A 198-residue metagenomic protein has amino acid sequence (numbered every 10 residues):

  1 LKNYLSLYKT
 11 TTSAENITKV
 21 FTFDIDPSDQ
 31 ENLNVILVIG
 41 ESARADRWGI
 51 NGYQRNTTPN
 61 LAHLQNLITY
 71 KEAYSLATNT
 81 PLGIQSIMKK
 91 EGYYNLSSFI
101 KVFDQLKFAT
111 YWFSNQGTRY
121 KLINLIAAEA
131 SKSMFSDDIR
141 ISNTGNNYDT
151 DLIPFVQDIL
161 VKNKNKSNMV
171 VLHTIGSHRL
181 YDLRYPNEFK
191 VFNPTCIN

Functional and structural regions predicted by a protein language model:
L1-L37, S42-I197: Active-site-proximal alpha/beta segments of enzymes that process anionic O-linked groups
